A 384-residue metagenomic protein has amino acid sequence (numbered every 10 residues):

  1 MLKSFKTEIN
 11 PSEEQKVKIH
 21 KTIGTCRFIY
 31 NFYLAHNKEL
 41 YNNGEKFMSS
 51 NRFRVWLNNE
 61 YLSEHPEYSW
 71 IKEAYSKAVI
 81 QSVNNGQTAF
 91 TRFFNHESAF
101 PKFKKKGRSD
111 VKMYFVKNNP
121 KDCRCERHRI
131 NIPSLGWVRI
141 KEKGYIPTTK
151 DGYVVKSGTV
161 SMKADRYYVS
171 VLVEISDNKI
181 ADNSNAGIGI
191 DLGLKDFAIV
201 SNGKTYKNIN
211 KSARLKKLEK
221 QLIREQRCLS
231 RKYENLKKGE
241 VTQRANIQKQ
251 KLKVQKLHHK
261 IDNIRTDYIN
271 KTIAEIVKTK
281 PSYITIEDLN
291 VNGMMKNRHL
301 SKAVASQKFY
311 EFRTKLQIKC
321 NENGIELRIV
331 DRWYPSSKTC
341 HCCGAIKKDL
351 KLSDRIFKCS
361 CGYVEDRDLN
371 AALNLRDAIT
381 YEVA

Functional and structural regions predicted by a protein language model:
M1-V79: Gly/serine-rich nucleotide phosphate-binding loop at the start of the catalytic core of nucleotide/ADP-ribose-handling
K3, T148-D151, K163-A384: Positively charged, helix-rich recognition surfaces that bind polyanionic ligands
S4-E8, W137, S157, G187: Well-ordered beta-strand positions in beta-sheet-rich domains
K6-E8, N85, R129, Y168-S170 (+1 more regions): Beta-strand secondary-structure signal
Y33, A78, S82-F93, L369-I379 (+1 more regions): Stable alpha-helical structural segments in soluble proteins, enriched in small hydrophobic residues
L34-Y41, F90, F94-P101, I175: Long, hydrophobic, amphipathic alpha-helical segments used as structural scaffolds
R52-K163: Acidic carboxylate diad motif detector
